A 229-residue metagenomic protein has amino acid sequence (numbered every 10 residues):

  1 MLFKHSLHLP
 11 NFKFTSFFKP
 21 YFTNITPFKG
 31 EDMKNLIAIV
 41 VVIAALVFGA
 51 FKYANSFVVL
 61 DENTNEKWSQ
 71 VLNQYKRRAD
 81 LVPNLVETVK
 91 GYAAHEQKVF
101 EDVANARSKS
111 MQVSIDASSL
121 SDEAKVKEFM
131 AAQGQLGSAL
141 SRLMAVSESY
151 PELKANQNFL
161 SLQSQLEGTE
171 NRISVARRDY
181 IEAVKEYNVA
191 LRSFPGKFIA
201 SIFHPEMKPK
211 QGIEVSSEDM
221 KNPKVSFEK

Functional and structural regions predicted by a protein language model:
H5-H8, F12-T15, P20-K229: A helix-centric hydrophobic-segment signal that preferentially recognizes long, alpha-helical stretches used
